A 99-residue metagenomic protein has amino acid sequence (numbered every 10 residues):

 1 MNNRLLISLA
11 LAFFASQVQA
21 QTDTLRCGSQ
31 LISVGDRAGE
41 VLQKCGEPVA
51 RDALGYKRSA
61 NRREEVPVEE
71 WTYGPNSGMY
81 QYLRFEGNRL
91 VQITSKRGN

Functional and structural regions predicted by a protein language model:
M1-I7: Bacterial N-terminal signal peptides that target proteins for export
R4, Q19-A20: An exposure/low-complexity boundary signal
L11-F13: Repetitive helical segments and hydrophobic/amphipathic motifs
A15-Q17: N-terminal signal peptide c-region/cleavage motif recognized by signal peptidases
A20-N99: Residues within mature, well-folded domains
